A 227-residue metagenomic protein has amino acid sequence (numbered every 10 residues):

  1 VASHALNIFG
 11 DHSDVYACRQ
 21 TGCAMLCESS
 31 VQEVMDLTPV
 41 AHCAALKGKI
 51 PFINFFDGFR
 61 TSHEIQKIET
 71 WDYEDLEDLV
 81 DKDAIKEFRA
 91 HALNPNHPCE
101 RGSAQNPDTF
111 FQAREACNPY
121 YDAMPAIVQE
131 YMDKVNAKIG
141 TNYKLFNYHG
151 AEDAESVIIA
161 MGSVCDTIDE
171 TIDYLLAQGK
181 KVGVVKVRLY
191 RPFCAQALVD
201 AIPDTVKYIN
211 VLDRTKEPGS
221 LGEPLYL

Functional and structural regions predicted by a protein language model:
V1, L76-A84, Y208-L212: A glycine-rich helix N-cap at a beta->alpha junction
A2-A5, C18, D133-L227: Thiamine diphosphate
S3-I8, I65-Q66: Short, conserved acidic/polar surface loops in the N-terminal third of protein domains
L6-G58, K82: Conserved thiamine diphosphate
H12, E28-M35, A104-P107, R114 (+7 more regions): Electropositive phosphate-/nucleotide-binding environments in soluble metabolic enzymes
D36-P39, E64-K67, D169-I172: A short secondary-structure junction signal
V40-H42, E69-T70, D200-P203: Short, surface-exposed amphipathic charged segments that create phosphate/polyanion-binding patches used for binding
F52-N147: Conformationally flexible catalytic loops at phosphate/diphosphate-handling active centers
